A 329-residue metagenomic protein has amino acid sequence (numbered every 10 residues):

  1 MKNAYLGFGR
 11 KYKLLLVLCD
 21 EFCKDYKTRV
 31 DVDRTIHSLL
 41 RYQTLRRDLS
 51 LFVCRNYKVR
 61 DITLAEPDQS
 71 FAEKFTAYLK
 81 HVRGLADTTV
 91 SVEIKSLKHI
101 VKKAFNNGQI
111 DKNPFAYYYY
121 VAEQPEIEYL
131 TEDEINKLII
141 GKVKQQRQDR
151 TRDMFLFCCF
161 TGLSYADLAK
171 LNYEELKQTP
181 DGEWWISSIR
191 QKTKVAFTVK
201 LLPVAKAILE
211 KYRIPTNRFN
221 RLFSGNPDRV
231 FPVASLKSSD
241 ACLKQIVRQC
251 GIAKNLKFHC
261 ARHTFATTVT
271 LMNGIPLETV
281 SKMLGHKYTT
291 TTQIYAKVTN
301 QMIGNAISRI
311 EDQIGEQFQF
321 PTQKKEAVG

Functional and structural regions predicted by a protein language model:
H37, T44-R55, S70-E73, H81-A116 (+1 more regions): N-terminal DNA-binding recognition helix of tyrosine site-specific recombinases/integrases
D87, S91, I110, F115-Y165: Basic, Lys/Arg- and aromatic-enriched nucleic-acid-binding interface segment
P125-E128, E134, K170-E210: Conserved tyrosine-mediated DNA breakage-rejoining catalytic core shared by Y-recombinases
Y129, R190-K194, L236, L284-R309: Catalytic-site neighborhood detector that most strongly recognizes the C-terminal catalytic loop/helix of tyrosine
L156, F160, A166-D167, Q245 (+2 more regions): C-terminal catalytic core of tyrosine-transesterase DNA break-rejoin enzymes
E175-D181, A253-K254, G274-I294, N305 (+1 more regions): Short, polar N-cap/turn motifs at the start of nucleic acid-interacting alpha helices
Q191-E210, N220-Q245: C-terminal catalytic core of Y-nucleophile DNA break-rejoin enzymes
T216-F219, G225, I310-G329: C-terminal secondary-structure termini that scaffold catalytic or DNA-interacting sites
